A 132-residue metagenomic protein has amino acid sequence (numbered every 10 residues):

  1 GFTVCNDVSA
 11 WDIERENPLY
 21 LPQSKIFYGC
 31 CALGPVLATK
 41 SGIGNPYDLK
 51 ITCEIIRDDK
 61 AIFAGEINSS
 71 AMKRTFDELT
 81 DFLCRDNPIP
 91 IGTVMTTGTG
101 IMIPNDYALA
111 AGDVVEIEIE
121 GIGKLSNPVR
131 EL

Functional and structural regions predicted by a protein language model:
G1-I13: Loop-centered beta-sheet repeat module
W11-L132: Catalytic-pocket segment enriched in acidic/His residues
